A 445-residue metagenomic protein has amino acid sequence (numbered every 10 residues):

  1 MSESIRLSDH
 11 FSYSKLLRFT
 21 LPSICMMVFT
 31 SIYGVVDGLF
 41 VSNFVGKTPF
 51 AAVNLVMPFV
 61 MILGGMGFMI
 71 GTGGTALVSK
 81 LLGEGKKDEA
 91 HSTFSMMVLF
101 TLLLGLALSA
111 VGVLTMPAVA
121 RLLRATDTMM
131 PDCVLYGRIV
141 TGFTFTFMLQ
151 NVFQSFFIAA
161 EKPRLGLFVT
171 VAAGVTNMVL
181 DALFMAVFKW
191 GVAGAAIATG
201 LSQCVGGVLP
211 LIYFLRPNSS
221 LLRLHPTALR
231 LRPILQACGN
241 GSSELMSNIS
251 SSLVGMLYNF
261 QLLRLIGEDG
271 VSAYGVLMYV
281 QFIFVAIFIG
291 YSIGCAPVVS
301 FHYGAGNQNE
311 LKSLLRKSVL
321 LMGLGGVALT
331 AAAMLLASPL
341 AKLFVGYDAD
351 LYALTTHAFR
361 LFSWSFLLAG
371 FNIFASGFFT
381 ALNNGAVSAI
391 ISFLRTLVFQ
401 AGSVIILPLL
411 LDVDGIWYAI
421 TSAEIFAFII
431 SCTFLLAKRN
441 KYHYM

Functional and structural regions predicted by a protein language model:
M1-T20, V78-F145, V187-S242, V299-S365 (+1 more regions): Short alpha-helical transmembrane segments in multi-pass integral membrane proteins
S8-V45, P58-G73, L77, L81 (+5 more regions): N-terminal transmembrane alpha-helices
R18-D37, I139, Q150, A173 (+5 more regions): Transmembrane helical elements of multi-pass membrane transporters/channels
L21, C25, V56-F59, L99-L103 (+14 more regions): Hydrophobic residues within alpha-helical transmembrane segments of multi-pass solute transporters/permease subunits
I32-F50, A120-D127, L183-W190, S252-I283 (+3 more regions): Helix-terminus/linker motif at the lipid-water interface of multi-pass membrane proteins
F50-A110, F147-G166, A273-A337, A369-I391: Small-residue-rich hydrophobic transmembrane alpha-helices
I62-G65, N177-A182, G207-L211, F282-A286 (+3 more regions): Hydrophobic transmembrane alpha-helices of multi-pass small-molecule transporters
G71, I139-I158, V169-N177, A195-V208 (+5 more regions): Short runs within selected transmembrane alpha-helices of multi-pass transporters and secretion channels
